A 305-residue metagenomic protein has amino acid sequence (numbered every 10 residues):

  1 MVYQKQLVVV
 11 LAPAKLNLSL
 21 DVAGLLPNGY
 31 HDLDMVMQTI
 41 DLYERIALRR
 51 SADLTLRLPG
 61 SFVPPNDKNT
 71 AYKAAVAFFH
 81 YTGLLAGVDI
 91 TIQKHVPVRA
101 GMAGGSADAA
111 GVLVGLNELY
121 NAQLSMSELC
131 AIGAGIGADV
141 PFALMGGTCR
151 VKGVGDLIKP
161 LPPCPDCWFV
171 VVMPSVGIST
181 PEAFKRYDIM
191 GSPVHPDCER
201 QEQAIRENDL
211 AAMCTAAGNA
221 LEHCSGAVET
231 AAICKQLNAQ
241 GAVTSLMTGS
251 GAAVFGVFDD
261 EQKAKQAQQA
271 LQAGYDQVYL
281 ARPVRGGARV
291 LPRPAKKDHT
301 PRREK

Functional and structural regions predicted by a protein language model:
V2-A100, E118-S127, I136, C164-P165 (+1 more regions): ATP-binding N-lobe of GHMP and related small-molecule kinases
M35-M37, V140, D156-P162: A generic local secondary-structure boundary/capping motif
M37-I40, G133, Q236-L237, L271-Q272: Hydrophobic C-terminal alpha-helix "anchor/cap" residues
A52-P59, V112, R206-A217: Short, basic/glycine-rich phosphate-binding loops at helix/coil junctions that contact nucleotide phosphates
G87, A109, L113-R150: Contiguous, small/hydrophobic- and glycine-enriched helical/loop subdomains that border and often "cap" functional
T91-Y120, A138, A242-F258: Glycine/serine-rich anion-binding loops at beta->alpha junctions that coordinate negatively charged ligand groups
M145, R150-T244, D259-Q272, D276 (+1 more regions): Conserved, helical-rich catalytic subdomain that frames metal- and/or nucleotide-binding sites in enzyme alpha/beta
